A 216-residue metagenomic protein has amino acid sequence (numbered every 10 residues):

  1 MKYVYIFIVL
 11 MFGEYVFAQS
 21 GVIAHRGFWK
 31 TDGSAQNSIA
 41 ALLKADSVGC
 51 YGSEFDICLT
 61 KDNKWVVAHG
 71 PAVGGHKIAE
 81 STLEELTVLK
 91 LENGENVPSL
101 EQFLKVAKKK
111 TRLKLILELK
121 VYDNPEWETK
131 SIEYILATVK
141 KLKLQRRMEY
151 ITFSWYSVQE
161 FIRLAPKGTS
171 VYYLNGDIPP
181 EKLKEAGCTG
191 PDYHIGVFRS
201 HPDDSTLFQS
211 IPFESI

Functional and structural regions predicted by a protein language model:
M1-G21: Bacterial Sec-dependent N-terminal signal peptides
F17-I216: Phosphate-group recognition and catalysis centered on beta-loop-alpha active-site segments
